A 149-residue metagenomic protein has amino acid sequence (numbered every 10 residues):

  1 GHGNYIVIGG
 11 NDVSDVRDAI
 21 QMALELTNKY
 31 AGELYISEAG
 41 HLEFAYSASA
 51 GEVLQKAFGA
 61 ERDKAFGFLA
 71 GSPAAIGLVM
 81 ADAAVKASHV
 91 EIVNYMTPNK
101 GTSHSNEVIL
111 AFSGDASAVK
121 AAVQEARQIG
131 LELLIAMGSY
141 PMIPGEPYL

Functional and structural regions predicted by a protein language model:
G1-Y5, G10-D12, A31-D82, K86-L149: A structural signal for small-residue-enriched, beta-sheet-centric alpha/beta enzyme cores and oligomeric scaffold folds
D18-I36: Regulatory modules associated with amino-acid/nitrogen control
